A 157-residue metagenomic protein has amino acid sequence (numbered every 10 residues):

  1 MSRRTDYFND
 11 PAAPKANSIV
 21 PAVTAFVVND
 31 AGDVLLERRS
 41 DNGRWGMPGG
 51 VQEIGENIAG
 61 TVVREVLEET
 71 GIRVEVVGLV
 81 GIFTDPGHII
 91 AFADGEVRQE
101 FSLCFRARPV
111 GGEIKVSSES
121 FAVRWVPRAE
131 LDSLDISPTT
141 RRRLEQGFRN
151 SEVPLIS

Functional and structural regions predicted by a protein language model:
M1-T24, G95: Acidic, metal-coordinating catalytic segment for phosphate/diphosphate chemistry, firing primarily on the Nudix
R3, P21-V23, G32, Q99-L103 (+1 more regions): Change "...and in nucleic-acid phosphodiester-cleaving endonucleases..." to "...and in nucleic-acid processing enzymes
S18-V20, N29, R39, V97-E100 (+2 more regions): A generic fold-level signal
V27, C104-R108, W125-P127: Short, well-ordered beta-strand micro-motif
N29, D33-I72: Conserved Nudix-box catalytic region and its N-terminal flanking loop in Nudix hydrolases and closely related
G43-W45, E113-S157: Nudix hydrolase/Nudix homology domain
R73-I82: A short coil-to-beta-strand element that immediately follows conserved catalytic motifs
T84-E113: Active-site-adjacent beta-strand/loop module that shapes the phosphate/pyrophosphate-binding cleft
